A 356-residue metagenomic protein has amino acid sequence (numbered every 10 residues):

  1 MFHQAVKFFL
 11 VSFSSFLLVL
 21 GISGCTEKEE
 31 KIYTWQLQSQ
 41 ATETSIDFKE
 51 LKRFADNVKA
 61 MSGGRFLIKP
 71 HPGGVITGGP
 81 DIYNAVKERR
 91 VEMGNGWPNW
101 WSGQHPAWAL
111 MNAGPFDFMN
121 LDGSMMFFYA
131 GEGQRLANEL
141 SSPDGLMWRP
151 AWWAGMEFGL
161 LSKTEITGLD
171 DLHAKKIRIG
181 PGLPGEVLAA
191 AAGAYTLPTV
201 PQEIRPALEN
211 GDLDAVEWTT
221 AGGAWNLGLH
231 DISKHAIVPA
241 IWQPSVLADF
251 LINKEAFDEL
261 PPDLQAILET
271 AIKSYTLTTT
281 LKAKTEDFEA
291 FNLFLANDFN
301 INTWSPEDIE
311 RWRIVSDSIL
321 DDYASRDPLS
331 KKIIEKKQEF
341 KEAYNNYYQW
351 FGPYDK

Functional and structural regions predicted by a protein language model:
M1-V6: N-terminal secretory signal peptides that target proteins for export/translocation
L10-G21: Bacterial N-terminal signal peptides
L17, G131-L136: Transmembrane alpha-helix boundary/anchor motif
C25-G123, E132, E139-S142, L146-K356: N-terminal secretory/targeting leader peptides
